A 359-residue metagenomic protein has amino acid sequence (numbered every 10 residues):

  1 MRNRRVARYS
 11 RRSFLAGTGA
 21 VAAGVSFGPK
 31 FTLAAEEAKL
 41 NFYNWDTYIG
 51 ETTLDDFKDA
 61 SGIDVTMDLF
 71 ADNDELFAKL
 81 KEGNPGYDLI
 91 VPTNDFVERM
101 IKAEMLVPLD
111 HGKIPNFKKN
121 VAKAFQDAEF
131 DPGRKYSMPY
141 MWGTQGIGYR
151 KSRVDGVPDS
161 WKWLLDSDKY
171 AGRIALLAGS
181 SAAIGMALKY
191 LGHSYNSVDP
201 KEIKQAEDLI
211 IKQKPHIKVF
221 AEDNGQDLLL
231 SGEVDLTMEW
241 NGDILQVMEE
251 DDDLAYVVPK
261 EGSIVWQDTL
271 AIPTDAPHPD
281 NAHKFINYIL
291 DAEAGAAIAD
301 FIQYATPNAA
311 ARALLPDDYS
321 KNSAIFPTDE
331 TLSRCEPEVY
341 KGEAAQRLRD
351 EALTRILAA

Functional and structural regions predicted by a protein language model:
M1-Y9, A23: N-terminal secretory signal peptides
A35-R99: Early extracytoplasmic/lumenal segment of secretory-pathway proteins
V91-H216, A221-L230: Extracytoplasmic ligand-binding site segments that recognize negatively charged/polar headgroups
F96-I101, L230, L236-D253: A ligand-binding cleft/hinge motif common to bilobed small-molecule-binding domains
G148-R153, K189-Y190, Q267-H278, I286 (+1 more regions): A bilobed periplasmic-binding-protein/Venus flytrap-type ligand-binding module shared by bacterial periplasmic
I203-K212, K218, E250-T274: Periplasmic-binding protein-like
P273-R334: Mature extracytoplasmic/periplasmic domains
D329-A359: Conserved C-terminal helix/tail region of periplasmic/extracytoplasmic solute-binding proteins
